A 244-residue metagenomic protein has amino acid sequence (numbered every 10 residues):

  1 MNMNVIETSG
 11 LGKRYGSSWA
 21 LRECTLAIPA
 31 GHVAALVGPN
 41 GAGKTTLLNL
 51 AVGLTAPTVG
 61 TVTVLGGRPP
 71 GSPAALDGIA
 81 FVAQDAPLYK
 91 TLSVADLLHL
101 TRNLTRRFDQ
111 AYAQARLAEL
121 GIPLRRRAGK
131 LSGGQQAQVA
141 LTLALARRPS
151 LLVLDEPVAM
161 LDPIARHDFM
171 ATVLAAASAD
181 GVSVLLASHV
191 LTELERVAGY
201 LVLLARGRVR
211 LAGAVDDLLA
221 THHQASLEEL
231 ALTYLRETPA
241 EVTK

Functional and structural regions predicted by a protein language model:
V37-P39: The feature captures the beta-strand-to-loop junction immediately N-terminal to the Walker
V52: Helix-to-loop junction immediately C-terminal to a conserved catalytic motif
G60-A75: Conserved ABC transporter NBD signature motif
Q84-V139: ABC-family P-loop ATPase nucleotide-binding domains
L152-E156, L161: Catalytic Walker B motif of ABC-type/P-loop ATPase nucleotide-binding domains
